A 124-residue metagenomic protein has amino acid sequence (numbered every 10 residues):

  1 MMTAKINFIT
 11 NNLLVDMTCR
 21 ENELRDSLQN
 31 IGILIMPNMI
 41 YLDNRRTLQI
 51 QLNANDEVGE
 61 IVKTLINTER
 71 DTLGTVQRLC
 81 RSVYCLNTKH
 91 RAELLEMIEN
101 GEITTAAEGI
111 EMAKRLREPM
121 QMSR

Functional and structural regions predicted by a protein language model:
M1-E23: Short, extreme N-terminal segment that most often corresponds to the first beta-strand
M17-N22, L28-M36: Compact, well-ordered interaction domains used in eukaryotic information-processing assemblies
N30-M120: Mixed-charge (acidic/basic) macromolecular-recognition segments
M122-R124: Non-Sec secretion/translocation targeting segments of pathogen effectors
